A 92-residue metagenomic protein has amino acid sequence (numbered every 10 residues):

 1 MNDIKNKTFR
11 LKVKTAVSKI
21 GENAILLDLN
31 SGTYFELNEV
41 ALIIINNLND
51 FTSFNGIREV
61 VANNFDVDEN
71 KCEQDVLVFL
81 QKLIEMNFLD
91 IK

Functional and structural regions predicted by a protein language model:
M1-D28: Long, low-complexity, charged/polar intrinsically disordered regions in eukaryotic proteins
I20, T33-K92: Long, charge-rich, low-complexity alpha-helical segments
